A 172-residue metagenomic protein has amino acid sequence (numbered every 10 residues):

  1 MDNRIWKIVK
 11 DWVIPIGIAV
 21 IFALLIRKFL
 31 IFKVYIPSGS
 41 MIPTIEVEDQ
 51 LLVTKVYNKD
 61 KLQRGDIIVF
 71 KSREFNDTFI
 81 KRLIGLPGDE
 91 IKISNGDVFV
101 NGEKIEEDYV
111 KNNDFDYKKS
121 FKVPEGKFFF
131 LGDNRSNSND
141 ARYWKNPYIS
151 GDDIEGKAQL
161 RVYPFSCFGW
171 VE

Functional and structural regions predicted by a protein language model:
D2-K10, I14, I21, L25 (+1 more regions): Soluble "head" domains of membrane/secretory-pathway proteins
A23-V34: Membrane-interface motif at the C-terminal end of an N-terminal transmembrane signal
F32-V47: Alpha-helical transmembrane signal-anchor/signal-peptide segments
